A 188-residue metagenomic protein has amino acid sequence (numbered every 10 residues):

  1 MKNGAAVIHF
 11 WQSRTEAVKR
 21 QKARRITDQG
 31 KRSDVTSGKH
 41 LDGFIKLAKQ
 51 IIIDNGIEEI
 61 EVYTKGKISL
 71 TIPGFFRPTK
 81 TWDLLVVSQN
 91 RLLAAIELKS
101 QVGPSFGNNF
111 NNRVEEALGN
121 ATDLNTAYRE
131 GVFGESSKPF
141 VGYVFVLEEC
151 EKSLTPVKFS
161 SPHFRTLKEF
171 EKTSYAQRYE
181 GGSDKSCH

Functional and structural regions predicted by a protein language model:
M1-G66, I72: Interdomain/boundary linker segments immediately adjacent to catalytic/signaling cores
T36, R77-T79, S136-V141: Glycine-rich, flexible loop segments associated with nucleotide phosphate handling
Q50-E59, V87-L92, T126-G134: Secondary-structure boundary elements
E61-Q89: Active-site metal-binding core of divalent-cation-utilizing nuclease and nuclease-like domains
S69-I72, K99-N112: Short helix/strand-bridging catalytic loops that position acidic/His residues to coordinate divalent metals and engage
L84-V86, A94-S100, A117: Conserved catalytic cores of phosphodiester-cleaving nucleases, focusing on short active-site segments
R91-G103, V141-G142: Glycine-rich, often proline-containing surface loops adjacent to acidic residues and nearby aromatics that form
S105-H188: Acidic, metal/cofactor-coordinating or nucleic-acid-engaging core segments within structured domains
